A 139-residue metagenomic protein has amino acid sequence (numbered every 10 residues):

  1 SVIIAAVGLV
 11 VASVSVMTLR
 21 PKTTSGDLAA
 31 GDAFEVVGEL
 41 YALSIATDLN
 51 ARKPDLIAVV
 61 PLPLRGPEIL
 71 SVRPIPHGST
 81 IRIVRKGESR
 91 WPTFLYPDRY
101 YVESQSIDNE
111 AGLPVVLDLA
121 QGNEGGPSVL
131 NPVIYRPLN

Functional and structural regions predicted by a protein language model:
S1-G8: N-terminal Sec-pathway targeting helices
V10-S71: N-terminal export/targeting and maturation segments
G31, P76-G78, P97, G112-P114: Extracytoplasmic
A33-V37, T80-R82, Y101, V116: Ser/Thr- (and often Asn-) enriched beta-sheet segments in non-cytosolic proteins
L70-G87: Conserved beta-strand/loop element in small beta-rich adapter and peptidoglycan-binding domains
K86-E88, Q105-N109: Solvent-exposed coil/turn segments that connect beta secondary-structure elements in extracytoplasmic/periplasmic
R90-E103: Short aromatic-glycine-enriched beta-strand elements
D108-N139: C-terminal partner/receptor-binding element of secreted or periplasmic proteins
